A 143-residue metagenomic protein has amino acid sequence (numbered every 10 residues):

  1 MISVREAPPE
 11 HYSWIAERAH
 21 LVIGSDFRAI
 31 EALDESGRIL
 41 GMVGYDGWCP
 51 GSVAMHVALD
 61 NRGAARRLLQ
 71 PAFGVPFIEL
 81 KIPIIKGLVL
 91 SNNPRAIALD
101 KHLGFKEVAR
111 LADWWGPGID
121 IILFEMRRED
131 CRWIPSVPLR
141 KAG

Functional and structural regions predicted by a protein language model:
R5-S52, N61-R62: Acetyl-CoA-dependent GNAT
G41-V43, V57, I122: Conserved GNAT-family N-acetyltransferase fold
M55-A65, L90: A short, internal acetyl-CoA/4′-phosphopantetheine-binding micro-motif in the GNAT/acyltransferase core
A64-A72: Conserved acetyl-CoA pyrophosphate-binding loop and the N-cap/start of the following alpha-helix in GNAT-like
I78-V89: Conserved GNAT acetyl-CoA-binding A-motif
L88, K106-I121: Conserved catalytic-core motifs of GNAT/GCN5-like acyltransferases
N92-A109: Conserved active-site alpha-helix within GNAT-family acetyltransferase domains
W114-G143: C-terminal "cap" of GNAT-fold acetyltransferases
